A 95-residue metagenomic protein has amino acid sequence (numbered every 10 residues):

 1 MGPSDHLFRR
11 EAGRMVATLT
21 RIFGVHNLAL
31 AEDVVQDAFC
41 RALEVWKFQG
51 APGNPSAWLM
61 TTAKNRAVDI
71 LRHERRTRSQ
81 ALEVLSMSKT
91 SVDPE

Functional and structural regions predicted by a protein language model:
M1-T18, F23-G24, L28-E32: A short, charge-rich alpha-helical start-of-domain segment used by transcription regulators
A12, A51, S56-M60, R78-V84: Key residue(s) within conserved catalytic/signature motifs
A12, Q36, K64: ATP/adenylate-binding site constellation spanning eukaryotic-like Ser/Thr protein kinases, ABC-transporter
M15, L19, L59, A63-L71: Hydrophobic-face residues of short alpha-helical interaction/recognition segments
E32-D33, D37, D69: Acidic active-site catalytic centers that drive phospho-/nucleotidyl reactions and related ester hydrolyses
Q36-P55, H73-R75: Sigma70-family region 2
I70-V92: Short, basic/polar amphipathic helix motif occurring as a linker/hinge flanking DNA-binding modules in transcription
E95: Glycine-rich active-site/cofactor-binding loop and its immediate structural neighborhood
